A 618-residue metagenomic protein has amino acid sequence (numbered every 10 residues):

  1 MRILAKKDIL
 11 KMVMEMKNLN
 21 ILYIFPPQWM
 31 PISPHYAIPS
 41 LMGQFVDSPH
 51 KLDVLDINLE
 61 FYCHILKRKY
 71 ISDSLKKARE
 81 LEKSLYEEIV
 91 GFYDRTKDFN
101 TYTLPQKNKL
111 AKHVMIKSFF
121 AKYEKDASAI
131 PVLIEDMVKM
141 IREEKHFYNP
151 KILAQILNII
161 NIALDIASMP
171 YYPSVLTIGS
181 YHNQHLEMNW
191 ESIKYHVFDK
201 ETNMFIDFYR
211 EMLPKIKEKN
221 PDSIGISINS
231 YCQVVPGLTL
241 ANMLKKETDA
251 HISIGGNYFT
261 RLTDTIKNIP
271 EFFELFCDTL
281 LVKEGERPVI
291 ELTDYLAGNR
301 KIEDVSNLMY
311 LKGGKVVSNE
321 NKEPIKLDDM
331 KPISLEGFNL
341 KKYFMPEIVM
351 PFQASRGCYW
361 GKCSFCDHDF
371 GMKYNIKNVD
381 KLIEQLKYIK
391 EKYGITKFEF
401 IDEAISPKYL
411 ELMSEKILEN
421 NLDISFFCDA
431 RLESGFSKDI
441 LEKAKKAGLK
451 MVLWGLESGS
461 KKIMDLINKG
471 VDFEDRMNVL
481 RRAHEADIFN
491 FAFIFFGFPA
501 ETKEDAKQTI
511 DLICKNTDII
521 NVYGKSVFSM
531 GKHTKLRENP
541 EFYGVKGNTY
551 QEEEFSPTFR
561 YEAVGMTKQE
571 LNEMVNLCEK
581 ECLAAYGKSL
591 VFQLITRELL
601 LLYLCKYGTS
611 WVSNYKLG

Functional and structural regions predicted by a protein language model:
M1-P26, I38-S40, D47-P49, I65-V175 (+2 more regions): Radical SAM enzyme core and accessory elements
L19, Q28-S72, R95, F99-K112 (+7 more regions): Glycine-rich beta-alpha loop elements in corrinoid/cobalamin-binding modules across cobalamin-dependent enzymes
L22-P26, S223, S253-I254, I383-N490 (+1 more regions): Conserved SAM/AdoMet-binding glycine-rich loop
F45, L308, C358, L382 (+3 more regions): Conserved, mostly hydrophobic/aromatic
D56-L66, R261-T265, K408-L410, K462-I467 (+4 more regions): Flexible glycine/acidic-rich beta-alpha junction loops that bind and position SAM and/or redox cofactors in anaerobic
K194, L311-P351: N-terminal [4Fe-4S]-dependent radical SAM core
K267-E291, K443-V452, Q508-M530: Structural recognition of alpha->loop->beta junctions
M345-D380: Canonical Radical SAM [4Fe-4S] cluster-binding loop centered on the CxxxCxxC motif and its immediate flanking residues
